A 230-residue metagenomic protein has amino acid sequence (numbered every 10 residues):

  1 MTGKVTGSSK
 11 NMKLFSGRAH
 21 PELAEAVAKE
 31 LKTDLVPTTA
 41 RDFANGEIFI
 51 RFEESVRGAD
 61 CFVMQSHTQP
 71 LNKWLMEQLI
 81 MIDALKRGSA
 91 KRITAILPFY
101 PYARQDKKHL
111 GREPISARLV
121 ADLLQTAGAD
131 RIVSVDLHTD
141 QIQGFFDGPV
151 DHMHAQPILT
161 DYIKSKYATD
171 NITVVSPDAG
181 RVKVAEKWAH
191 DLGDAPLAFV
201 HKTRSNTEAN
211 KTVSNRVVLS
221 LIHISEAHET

Functional and structural regions predicted by a protein language model:
S8-E30, A40-E47, E53: Positively charged, low-complexity intrinsically disordered leader regions
K10-G17, C61-Q65, N171-D178, S225: Short hydrophobic beta-strand segments
V27, A95, D136, D178: Residue-level signature of catalytic and energy-coupling elements of molecular machines, predominantly ATP/GTP-dependent
V36, A40-S55, A103-H109, E113 (+3 more regions): Short, glycine/charge-rich flexible loops or terminal/linker lids adjacent to PRPP-binding catalytic cores
T39-L79: Active-site-flanking structural segment that lines cofactor/substrate pockets
T68-K86, H109-D122: Glycine-rich anion/phosphate-binding loops
L110-N171, T207: Anion-binding alpha/beta catalytic cores of soluble intermediary-metabolism enzymes, centered on
S220-T230: Residue-level detector of conserved catalytic or cofactor/ligand-binding positions in enzyme active sites
